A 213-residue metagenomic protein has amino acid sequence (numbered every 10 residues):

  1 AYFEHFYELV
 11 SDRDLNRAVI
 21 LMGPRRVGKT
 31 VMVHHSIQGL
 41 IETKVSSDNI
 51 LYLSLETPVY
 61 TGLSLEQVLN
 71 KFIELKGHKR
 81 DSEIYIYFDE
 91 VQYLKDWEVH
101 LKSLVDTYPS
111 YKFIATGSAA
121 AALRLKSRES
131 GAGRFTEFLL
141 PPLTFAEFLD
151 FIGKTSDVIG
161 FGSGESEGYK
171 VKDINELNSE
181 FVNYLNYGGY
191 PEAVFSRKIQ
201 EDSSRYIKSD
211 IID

Functional and structural regions predicted by a protein language model:
A1-R13: Pre-Walker A adenine-sensing motif
L21: Hydrophobic anchor at the beta1->P-loop junction of P-loop NTPases
K29: Conserved lysine of the Walker
M32: Hydrophobic positions on the alpha1 helix immediately C-terminal to the Walker A/P-loop
L51-D81: Short glycine-rich substrate-engagement loop in P-loop NTPases that contacts/grips substrate
K112-S118, L139, F148: Structural recognition of the conserved hydrophobic beta-strand(s) that form the central parallel beta-sheet of P-loop
A121-E137, L149-K154: Short regulatory helix/loop adjacent to the ATP-binding pocket of P-loop NTPases
D150-D213: Interdomain hinge/linker elements that couple catalytic modules in large macromolecular machines
